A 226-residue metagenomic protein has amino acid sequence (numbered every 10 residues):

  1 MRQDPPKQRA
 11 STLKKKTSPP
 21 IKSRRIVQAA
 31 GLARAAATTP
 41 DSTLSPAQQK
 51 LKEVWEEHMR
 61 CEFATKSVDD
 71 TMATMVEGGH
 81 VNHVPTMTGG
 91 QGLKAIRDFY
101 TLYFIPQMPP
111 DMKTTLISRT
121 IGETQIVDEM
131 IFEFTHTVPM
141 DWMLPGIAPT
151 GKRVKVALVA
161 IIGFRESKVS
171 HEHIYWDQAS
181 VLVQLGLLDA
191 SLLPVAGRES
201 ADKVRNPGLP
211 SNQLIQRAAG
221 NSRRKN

Functional and structural regions predicted by a protein language model:
R2-N226: C-terminal and inter-domain tail/linker signature
